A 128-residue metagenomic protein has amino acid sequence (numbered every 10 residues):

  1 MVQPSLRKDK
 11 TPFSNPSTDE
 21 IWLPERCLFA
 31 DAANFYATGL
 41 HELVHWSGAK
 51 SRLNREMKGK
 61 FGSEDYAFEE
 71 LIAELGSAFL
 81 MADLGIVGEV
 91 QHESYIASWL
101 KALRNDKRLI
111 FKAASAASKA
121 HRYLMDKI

Functional and structural regions predicted by a protein language model:
M1-E20: Catalytic zinc-binding patch centered on the HExxH motif and its immediate surroundings that defines zinc-dependent
L6-D9, K58-S63, D83-I86, N105: Active-site-adjacent structural elements in folded domains
I21-T38, S63: Short pre-active-site segment immediately N-terminal to the catalytic Zn-binding motif
A32, Y36, E69-I72, A113: Hydrophobic (often cysteine-bearing) scaffold residues that line and stabilize catalytic clefts of nucleotide/cofactor
A37-K50, A73: Active-site recognition of the HExxH zinc-binding catalytic motif
K50-E56: Alpha-helical transmembrane segments and their helix-helix packing motifs
G59-E74: Active-site metal-coordination segments of metallo-dependent hydrolases
Y66, A78-I128: Long, well-structured alpha-helical subdomains associated with metal-dependent extracellular/ecto-lumenal hydrolases
